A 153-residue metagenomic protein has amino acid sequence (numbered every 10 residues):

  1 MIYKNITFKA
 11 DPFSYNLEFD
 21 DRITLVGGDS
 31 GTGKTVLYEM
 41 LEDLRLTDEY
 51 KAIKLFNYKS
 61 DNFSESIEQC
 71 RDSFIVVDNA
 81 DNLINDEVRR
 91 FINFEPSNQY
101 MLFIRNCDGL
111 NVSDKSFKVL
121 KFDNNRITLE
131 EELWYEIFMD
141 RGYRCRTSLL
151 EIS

Functional and structural regions predicted by a protein language model:
M1-Y15, E131-I152: N-terminal pre-Walker A segment at the start of P-loop NTPase domains
V26: Hydrophobic anchor at the beta1->P-loop junction of P-loop NTPases
D29-S30: The conserved Walker
G33-K34: Conserved lysine of the Walker
L37-Y38: Post-Walker A alpha-helix
S66-V88: Conserved P-loop NTPase "ATPase switch" module shared by AAA+ and STAND
N93-K121: Sensor-1/coupling segment of RecA-like P-loop NTPase cores
S113-M139: A short helix-turn-beta junction within AAA+ P-loop NTPase domains corresponding to the substrate/partner-engaging
